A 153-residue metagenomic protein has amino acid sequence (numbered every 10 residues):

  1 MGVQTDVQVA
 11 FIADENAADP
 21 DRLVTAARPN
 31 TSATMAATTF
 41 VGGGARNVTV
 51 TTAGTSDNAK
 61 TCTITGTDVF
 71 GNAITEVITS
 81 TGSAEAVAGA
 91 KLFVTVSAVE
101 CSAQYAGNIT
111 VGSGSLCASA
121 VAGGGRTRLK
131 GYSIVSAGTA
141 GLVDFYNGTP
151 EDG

Functional and structural regions predicted by a protein language model:
M1-G153: Surface-exposed, low-hydrophobicity beta-strand/loop segments enriched in small/polar/acidic residues
